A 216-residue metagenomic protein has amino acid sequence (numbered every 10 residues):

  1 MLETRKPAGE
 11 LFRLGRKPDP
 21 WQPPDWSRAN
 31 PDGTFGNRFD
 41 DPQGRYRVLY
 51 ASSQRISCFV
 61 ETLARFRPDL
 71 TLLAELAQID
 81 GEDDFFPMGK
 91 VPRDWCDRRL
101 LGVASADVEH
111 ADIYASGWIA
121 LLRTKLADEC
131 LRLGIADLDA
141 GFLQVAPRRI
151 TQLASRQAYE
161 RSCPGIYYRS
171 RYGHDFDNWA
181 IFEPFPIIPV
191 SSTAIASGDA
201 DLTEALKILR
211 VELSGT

Functional and structural regions predicted by a protein language model:
M1-R38, T71-T216: Active-site and NAD+-binding cores of ADP-ribose-processing enzymes
G36-L73: Extended catalytic/binding region for NAD+/ADP-ribose chemistry, centered on the ART fold
